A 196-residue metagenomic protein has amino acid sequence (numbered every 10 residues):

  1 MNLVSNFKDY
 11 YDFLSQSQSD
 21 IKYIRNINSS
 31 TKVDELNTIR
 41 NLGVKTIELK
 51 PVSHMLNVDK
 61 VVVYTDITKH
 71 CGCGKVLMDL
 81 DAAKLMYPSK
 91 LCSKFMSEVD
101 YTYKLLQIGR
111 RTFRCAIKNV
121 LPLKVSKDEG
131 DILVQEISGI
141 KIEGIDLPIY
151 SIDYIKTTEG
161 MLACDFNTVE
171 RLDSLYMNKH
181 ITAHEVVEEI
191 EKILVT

Functional and structural regions predicted by a protein language model:
M1-K22: ATP-binding N-terminal substructure of ATP-dependent carboxylate-amine bond-forming enzymes
L3-F7, I67-T68, V169: Short glycine-rich anion-binding loops that position phosphate/pyrophosphate groups of nucleotides and phosphorylated
K8, V99-Y103, I149-Y150: Short, surface-exposed coil-to-beta transition loops
Q16, R25-Y103, Q107-A116, V120 (+2 more regions): Active-site nucleotide/adenylate-binding loops and adjacent lid/helix of ATP-dependent enzymes
V61, F113, Y150, L162-D165: Protein kinase-like catalytic core scaffold
L123-D128, D173-M177: A short, polar/proline- and glycine-enriched secondary-structure boundary/capping micro-motif
L147, K156-T196: C-terminal active-site "lid" helix and adjoining low-complexity regulatory extension at the edge of ATP-using catalytic
I152-Y154: Hydrophobic residue at the +6 position relative to the catalytic HRD Asp in the kinase catalytic loop
